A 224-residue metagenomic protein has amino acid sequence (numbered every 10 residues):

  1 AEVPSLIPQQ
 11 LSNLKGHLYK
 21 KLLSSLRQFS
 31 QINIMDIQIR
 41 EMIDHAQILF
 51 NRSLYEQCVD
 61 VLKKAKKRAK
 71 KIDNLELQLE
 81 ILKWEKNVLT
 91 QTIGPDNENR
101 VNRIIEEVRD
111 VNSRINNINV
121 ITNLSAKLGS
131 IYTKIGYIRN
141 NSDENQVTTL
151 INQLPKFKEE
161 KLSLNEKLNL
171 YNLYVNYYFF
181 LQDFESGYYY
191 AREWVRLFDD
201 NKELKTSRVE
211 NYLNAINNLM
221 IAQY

Functional and structural regions predicted by a protein language model:
A1-L54: Intrinsically disordered, low-complexity protein-interaction/activation regions
I32-R40, L77-E80, K86, I118-T122 (+2 more regions): Start-of-helix signal in alpha-solenoid helical-repeat scaffolds, especially tetratricopeptide repeats
M35-A65, I138-L154: Well-ordered mid-protein domain cores that form the structural environment of catalytic cofactors
H45-N51, K83-T92, N123-N140, N169-D183 (+1 more regions): Tandem amphipathic alpha-helical repeat scaffolds
Y55-E56, L75, P95, F184: TPR-repeat structural position
K63-K70, I105-S113, T148-E159, R192-L204: Amphipathic alpha-helical segments of tetratricopeptide repeats
K64-G94, F198, E203-S207: Short, charge-rich amphipathic alpha-helical segments embedded in non-transmembrane helical bundles/solenoids
N87-L124: Flexible loop and strand-edge segments within Gram-negative outer membrane beta-barrel domains
